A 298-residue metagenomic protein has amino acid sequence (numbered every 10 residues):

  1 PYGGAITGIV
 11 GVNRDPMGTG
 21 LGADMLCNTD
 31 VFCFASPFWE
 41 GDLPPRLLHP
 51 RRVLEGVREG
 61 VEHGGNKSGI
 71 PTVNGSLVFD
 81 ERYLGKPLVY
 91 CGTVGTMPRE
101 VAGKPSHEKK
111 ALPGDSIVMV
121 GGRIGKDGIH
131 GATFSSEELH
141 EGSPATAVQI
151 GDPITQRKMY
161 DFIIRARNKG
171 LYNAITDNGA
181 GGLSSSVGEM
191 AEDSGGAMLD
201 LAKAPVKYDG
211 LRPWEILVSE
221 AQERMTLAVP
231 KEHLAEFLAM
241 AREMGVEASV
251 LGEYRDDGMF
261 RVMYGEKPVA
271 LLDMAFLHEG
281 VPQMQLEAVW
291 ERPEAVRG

Functional and structural regions predicted by a protein language model:
P1-H140, I164-R165: Long, structured ligand/cofactor-binding scaffold of large enzymes
Y2, V12-R14, V78-F79, A102-E108 (+7 more regions): Generic recognition of flexible, low-complexity loop/linker segments
V31, L77-V78, G122-I124, N178-A180 (+3 more regions): Short, ordered loop/turn segments at secondary-structure junctions
E55, K110, I117, R123-Y160 (+2 more regions): Intein/HINT protein-splicing elements and their conserved insertion hotspots or analogous self-processing inserts
V57, V61, G65-N66, L211-W214 (+1 more regions): A structural-propensity feature for long, helix-poor, extended segments
S68-S76, G170-N178, L201, G245-D256: Flexible, glycine/charged-enriched surface loops at secondary-structure junctions
I154-Q222: Active-site-proximal betaalpha loop/short-helix elements that scaffold phosphoryl/nucleotidyl transfer chemistry
T226-P230: Short hydrophobic/aromatic beta-strand micro-patches that form the beta-sheet surface supporting nucleotide- or nucleic
